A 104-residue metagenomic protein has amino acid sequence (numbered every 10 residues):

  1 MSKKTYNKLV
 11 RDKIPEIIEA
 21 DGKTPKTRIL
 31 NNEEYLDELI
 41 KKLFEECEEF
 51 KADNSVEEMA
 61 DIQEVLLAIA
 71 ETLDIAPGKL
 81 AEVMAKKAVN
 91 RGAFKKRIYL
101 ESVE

Functional and structural regions predicted by a protein language model:
M1-E104: Flexible "arm" and connector segments at domain edges
